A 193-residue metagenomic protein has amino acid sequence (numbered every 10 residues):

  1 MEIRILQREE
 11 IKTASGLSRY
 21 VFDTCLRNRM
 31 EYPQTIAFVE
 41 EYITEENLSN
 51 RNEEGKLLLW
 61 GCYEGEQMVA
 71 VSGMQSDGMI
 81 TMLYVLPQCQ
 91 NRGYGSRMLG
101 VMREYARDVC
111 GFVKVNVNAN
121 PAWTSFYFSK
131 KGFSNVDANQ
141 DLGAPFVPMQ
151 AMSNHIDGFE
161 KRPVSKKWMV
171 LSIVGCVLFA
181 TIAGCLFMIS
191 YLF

Functional and structural regions predicted by a protein language model:
E2-G16, R27: A short beta-loop-alpha structural element at the N-terminal edge of CoA-dependent acyl/N-acetyltransferase catalytic
F22-N47: Conserved GNAT-fold acetyl-CoA-binding loop/helix
E41-W60: A short helix-loop-beta-strand connector motif used in the catalytic cores of GNAT acetyltransferases and, in some
K56-A70, Q75: Conserved beta-hairpin
C62, C89, G93-V101: Conserved acetyl-CoA pyrophosphate-binding loop and the N-cap/start of the following alpha-helix in GNAT-like
S96, N120-A138, L142: Conserved active-site alpha-helix within GNAT-family acetyltransferase domains
A106-N120: Conserved GNAT acetyl-CoA-binding A-motif
A183-F193: Juxtamembrane boundary at the C-terminal end of a transmembrane helix
